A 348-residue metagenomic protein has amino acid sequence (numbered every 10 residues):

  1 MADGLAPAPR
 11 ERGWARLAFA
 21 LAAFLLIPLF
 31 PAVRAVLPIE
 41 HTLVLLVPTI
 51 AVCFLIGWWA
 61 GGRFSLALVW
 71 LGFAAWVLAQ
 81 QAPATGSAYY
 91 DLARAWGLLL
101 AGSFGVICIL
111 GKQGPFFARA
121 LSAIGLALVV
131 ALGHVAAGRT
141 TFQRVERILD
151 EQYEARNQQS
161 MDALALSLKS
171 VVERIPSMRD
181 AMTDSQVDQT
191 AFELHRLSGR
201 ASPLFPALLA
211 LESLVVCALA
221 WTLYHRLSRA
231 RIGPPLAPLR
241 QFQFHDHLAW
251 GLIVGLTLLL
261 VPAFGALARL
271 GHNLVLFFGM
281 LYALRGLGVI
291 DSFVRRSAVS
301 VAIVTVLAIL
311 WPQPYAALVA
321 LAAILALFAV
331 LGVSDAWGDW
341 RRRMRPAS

Functional and structural regions predicted by a protein language model:
M1-W59: N-terminal signal-anchor module of multipass membrane proteins
R12-L17, G57-L71, R119-A120, S297-V304: Membrane-interfacial loop-to-transmembrane alpha-helix junctions, especially the N-terminal start
R12-P28, L66-V77, W250-L256: Alpha-helical transmembrane segments
R34-V47, S87-L100, R269-F277: Structural signature of hydrophobic alpha-helical transmembrane segments
W59-R147: Internal alpha-helical transmembrane segments
A137-R200: Membrane-interface interhelical loops and short interface/amphipathic helices in multi-pass inner-membrane
S177-L236: Selected alpha-helical membrane-embedding segments in polytopic membrane proteins
R229-R285, S292: Small-residue-rich helix-loop
